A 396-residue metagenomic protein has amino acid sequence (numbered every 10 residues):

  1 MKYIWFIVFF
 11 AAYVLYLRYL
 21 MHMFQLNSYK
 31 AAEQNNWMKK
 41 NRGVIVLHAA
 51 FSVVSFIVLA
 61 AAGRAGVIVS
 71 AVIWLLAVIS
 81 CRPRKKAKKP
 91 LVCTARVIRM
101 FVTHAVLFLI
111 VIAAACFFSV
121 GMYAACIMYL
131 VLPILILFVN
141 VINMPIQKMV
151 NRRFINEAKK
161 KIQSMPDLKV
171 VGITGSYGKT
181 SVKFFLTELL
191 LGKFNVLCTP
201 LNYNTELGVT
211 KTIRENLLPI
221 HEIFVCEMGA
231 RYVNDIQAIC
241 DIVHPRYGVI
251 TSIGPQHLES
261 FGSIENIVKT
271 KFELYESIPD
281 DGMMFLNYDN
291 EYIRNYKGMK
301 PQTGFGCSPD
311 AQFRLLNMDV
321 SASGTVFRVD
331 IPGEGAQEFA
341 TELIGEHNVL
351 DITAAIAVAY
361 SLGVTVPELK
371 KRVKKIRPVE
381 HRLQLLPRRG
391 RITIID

Functional and structural regions predicted by a protein language model:
I4-T94, R99-Y288, Y292-K300, T353 (+2 more regions): Phosphate-binding loop of NTP-binding sites
G175, T341, D396: Short glycine-centered, acidic/aromatic-flanked micro-motifs in structured strand/loop junctions that mark active-site
F224, T393-I394: Residue-level marker for buried hydrophobic side chains located in beta-strands that build the well-ordered beta-sheet
I250-T393: Acidic, Mg2+-coordinating active-site environments of NTP-dependent enzymes
